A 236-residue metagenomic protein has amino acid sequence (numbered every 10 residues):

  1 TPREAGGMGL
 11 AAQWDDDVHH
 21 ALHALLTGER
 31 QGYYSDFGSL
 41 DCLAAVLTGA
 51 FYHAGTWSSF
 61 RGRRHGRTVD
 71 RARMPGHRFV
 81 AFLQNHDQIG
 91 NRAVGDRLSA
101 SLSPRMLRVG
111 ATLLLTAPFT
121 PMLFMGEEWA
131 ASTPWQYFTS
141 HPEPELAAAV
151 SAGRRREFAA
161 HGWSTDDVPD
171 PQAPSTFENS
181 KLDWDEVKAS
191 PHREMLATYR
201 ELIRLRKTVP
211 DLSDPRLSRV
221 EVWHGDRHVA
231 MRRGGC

Functional and structural regions predicted by a protein language model:
T1-W163: Conserved alpha/beta catalytic core and glycan-binding cleft of carbohydrate-active enzymes
G49-G66, L123-F138, A152, A160-G235: Glycan-recognition and catalytic regions of carbohydrate-active enzymes
